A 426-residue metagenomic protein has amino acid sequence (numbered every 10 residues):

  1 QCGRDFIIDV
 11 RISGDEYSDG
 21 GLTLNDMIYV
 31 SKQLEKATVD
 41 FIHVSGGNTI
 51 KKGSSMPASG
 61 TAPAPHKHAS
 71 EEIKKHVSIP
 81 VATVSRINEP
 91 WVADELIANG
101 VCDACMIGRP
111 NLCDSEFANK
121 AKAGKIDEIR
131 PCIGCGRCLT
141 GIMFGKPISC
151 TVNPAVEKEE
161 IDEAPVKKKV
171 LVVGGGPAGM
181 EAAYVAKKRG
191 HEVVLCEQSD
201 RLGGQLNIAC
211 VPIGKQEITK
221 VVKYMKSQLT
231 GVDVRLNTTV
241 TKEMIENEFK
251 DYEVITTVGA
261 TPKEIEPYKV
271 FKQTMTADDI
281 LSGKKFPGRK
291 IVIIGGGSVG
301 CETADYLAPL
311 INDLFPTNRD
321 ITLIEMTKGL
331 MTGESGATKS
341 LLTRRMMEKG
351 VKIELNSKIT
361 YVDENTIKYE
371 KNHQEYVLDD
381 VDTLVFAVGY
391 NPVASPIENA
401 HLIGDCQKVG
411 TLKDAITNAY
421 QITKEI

Functional and structural regions predicted by a protein language model:
Q1-V173, P177-V193, R201, P262-K263: Flavin-dependent oxidoreductase catalytic cores
L24-S31, H66, S70, V222 (+4 more regions): Amphipathic alpha-helical segments in well-structured domains
V39, C102, K250-Y252, D380-D382: Local beta-strand N-terminus motif with an aromatic residue
I42, I73, L96, G108 (+8 more regions): Hydrophobic, well-ordered secondary-structure elements that form the walls of internal hydrophobic environments
G53-P57, Q205-C210, Y268-K269: Short acidic, glycine/proline-rich loop/turn micro-motifs
V77, G100-V101, T230, V270 (+2 more regions): Short, structured coil segments at secondary-structure junctions
W91, K167-Q198, L202, L236-N247 (+4 more regions): Rossmann-like dinucleotide/flavin-binding elements
E192-V232, A304-K358: Rossmann-like dinucleotide-binding cores of NAD(P)H-dependent redox enzymes
